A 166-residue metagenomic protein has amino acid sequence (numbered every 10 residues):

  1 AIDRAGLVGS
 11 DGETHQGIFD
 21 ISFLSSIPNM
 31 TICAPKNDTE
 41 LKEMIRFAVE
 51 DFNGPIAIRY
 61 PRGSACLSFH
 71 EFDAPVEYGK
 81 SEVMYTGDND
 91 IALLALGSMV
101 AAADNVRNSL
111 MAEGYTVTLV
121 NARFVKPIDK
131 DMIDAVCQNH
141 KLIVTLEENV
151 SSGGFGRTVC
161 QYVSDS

Functional and structural regions predicted by a protein language model:
I2, L7-G17, E50-S166: Thiamine diphosphate
D3-D51: Conserved thiamine diphosphate
